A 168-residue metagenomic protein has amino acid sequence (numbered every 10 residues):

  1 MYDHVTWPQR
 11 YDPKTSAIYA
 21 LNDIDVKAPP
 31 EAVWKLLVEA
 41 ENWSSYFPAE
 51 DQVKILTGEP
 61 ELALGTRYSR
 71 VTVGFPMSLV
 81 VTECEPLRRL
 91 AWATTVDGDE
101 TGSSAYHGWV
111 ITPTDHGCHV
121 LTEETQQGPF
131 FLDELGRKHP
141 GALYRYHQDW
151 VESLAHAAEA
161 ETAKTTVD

Functional and structural regions predicted by a protein language model:
M1-G58: Hydrophobic ligand-binding cavity/cleft-lining segments
Y2-H4, T125-D168: A conserved amphipathic terminal alpha-helix motif
Y2-H4, V71-H119, T125-Q127, H156: Hydrophobic-ligand binding "helix-grip"
E31-K35, S45, E83, H116 (+2 more regions): Replace "anionic and nucleotidyl ligands
L56-E59, T95-D97: Short, solvent-exposed loop/turn elements at beta->coil junctions and helix N-caps that rim active or binding pockets
G58-E61, T72: A short beta-turn/loop motif at secondary-structure boundaries
L62-Y68: Short coil-to-beta transition motif at edge beta-strands of beta-rich domains
